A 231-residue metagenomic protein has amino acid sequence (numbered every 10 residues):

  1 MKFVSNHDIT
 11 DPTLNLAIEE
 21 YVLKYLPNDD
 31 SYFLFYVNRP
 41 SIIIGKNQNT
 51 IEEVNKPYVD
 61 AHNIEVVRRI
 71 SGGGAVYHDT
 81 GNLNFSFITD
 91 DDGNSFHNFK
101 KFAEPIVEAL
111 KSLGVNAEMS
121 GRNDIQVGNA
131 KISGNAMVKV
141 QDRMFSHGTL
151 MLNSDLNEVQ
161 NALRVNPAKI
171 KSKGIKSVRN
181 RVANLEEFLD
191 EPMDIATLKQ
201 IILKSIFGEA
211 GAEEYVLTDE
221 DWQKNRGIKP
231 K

Functional and structural regions predicted by a protein language model:
M1-I51, M137, R181-D190, D194-K199 (+1 more regions): Active-site loop/lid in soluble adenylation, ligation, and acyl-transfer enzymes
F33-Y36, V76, A117-M119: Short beta-strand
N38, I44, V54-D60, N84: ATP-binding N-lobe of GHMP and related small-molecule kinases
S41, R68-I70, Y77, M144: Short glycine- and Lys/Arg-enriched binding-loop motifs that mark or flank ligand-binding interfaces
K46, G73-G74, N135, T149: Gly/Ser/Thr-rich helix-start
Q48, I70, F87-D91: Short, histidine-centered active-site or binding-site loop motifs used for metal coordination, general acid-base
E53-A75: Active-site cofactor/substrate anionic-group-binding motifs, chiefly glycine- and Lys/Arg-rich phosphate-binding loops
T80, N84-E191, I195-L198, I202 (+1 more regions): Catalytic beta-strand/loop module used to bind and position nucleotide/cofactor moieties in cofactor-attachment
